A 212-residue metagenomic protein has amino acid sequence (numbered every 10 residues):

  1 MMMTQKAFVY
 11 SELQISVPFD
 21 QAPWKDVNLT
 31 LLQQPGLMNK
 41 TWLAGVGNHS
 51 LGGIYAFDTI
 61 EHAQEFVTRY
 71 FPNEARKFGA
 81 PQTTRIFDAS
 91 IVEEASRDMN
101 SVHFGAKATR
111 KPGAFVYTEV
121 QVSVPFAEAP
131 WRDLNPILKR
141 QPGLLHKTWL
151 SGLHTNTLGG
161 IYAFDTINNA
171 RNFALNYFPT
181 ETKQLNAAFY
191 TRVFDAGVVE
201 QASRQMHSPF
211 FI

Functional and structural regions predicted by a protein language model:
M1-S50, I60-T68, F78-T157, D165-P179 (+1 more regions): Short S/T/G/P-rich N-terminal loop/turn motif that feeds into the first structured element of a domain
N73-E74, E181: Membrane-interface extramembranous regions
